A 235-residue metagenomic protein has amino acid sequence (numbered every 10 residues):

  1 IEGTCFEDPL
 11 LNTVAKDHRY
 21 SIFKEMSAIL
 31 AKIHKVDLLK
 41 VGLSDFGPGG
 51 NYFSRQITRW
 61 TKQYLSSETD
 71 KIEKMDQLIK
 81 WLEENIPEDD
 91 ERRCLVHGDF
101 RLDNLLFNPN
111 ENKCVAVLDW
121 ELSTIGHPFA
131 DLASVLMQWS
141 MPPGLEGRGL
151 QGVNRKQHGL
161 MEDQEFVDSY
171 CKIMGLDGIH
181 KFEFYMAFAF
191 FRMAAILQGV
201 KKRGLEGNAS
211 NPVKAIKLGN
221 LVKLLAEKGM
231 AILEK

Functional and structural regions predicted by a protein language model:
I1-L95, N108-E111, K235: ATP-binding pocket architecture of kinase catalytic cores
H34-L38, L136, S140, M174: Protein kinase-like catalytic domain
G47-P48, D177-A189: All-alpha amphipathic helical-bundle segments outside canonical DNA-binding/catalytic cores that form hydrophobic
L65-S66, L150-M161, E165, C171-L176 (+1 more regions): ATP/Mg2+ or Mg2+-diphosphate-binding catalytic cores that bind nucleotide phosphates or diphosphates via glycine-rich
L95-H97, L102: Catalytic-loop of the protein kinase fold
N104-A116: Conserved protein kinase catalytic/activation segment
L118-S123: Activation of the activation-loop gatekeeper triad in protein kinase-fold domains
D131-R148: C-lobe/activation-segment region of protein kinase-like
